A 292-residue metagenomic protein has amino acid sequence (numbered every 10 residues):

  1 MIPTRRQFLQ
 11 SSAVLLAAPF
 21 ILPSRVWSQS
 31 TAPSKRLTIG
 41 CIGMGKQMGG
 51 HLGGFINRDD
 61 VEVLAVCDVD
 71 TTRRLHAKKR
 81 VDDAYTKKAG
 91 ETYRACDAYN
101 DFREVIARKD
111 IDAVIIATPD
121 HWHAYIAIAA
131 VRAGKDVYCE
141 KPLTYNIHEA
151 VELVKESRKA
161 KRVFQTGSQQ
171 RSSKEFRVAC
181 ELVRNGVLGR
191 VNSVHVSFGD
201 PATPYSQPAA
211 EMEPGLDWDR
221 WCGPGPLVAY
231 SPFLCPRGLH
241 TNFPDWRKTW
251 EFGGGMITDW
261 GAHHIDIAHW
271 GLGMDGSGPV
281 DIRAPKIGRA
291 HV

Functional and structural regions predicted by a protein language model:
M1-D136, V151-V163: N-terminal glycine-/serine-/threonine-rich beta1-alpha1-beta2 phosphate-ribose binding loop of Rossmann-like
S28, R74, D120-W122, Y138 (+6 more regions): Tryptophan-centric aromatic hotspots in well-structured domains and transmembrane helices
C41, H195-F198, R283-A284: Short beta-strand segments
D70, S197-A202, G225-P226, K286-G288: Glycine-rich beta-alpha junction loops
A124, I128, V151, S173-R177 (+2 more regions): A structural signal for well-ordered alpha-helical segments within the folded catalytic domains of diverse enzymes
D136-E140, T144-C222: A contiguous active-site-proximal alpha/beta segment in oxidoreductase catalytic domains
D219-R289: Rossmann-like dinucleotide-binding domain that binds NAD(P)(H)
